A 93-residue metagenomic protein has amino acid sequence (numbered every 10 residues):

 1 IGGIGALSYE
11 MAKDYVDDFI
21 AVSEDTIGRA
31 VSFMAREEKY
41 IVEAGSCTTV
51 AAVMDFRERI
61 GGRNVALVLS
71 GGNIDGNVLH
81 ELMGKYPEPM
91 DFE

Functional and structural regions predicted by a protein language model:
I1-E93: PLP-dependent amino-acid enzyme catalytic core
